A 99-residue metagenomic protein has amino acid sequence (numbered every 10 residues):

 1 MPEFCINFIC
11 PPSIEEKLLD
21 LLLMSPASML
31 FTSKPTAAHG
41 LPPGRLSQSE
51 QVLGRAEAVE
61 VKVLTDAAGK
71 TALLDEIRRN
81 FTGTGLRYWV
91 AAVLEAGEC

Functional and structural regions predicted by a protein language model:
M1-C99: Positively charged, small/polar-rich N-terminal and surface patches that mediate targeting and assembly and bind
